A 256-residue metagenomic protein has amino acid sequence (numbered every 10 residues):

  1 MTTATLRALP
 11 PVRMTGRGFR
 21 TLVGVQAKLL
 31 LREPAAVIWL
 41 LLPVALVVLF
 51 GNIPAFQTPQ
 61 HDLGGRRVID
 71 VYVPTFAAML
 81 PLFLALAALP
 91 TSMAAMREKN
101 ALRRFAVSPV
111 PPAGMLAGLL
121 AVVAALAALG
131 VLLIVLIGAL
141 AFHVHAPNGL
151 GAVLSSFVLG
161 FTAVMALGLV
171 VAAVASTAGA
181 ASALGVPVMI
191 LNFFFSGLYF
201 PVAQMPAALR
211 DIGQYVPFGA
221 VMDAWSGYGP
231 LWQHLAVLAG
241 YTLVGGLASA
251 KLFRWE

Functional and structural regions predicted by a protein language model:
M1-T3, P43, G51-N52, S155 (+1 more regions): Alpha-helical transmembrane segments of multi-pass membrane transporters/translocases
T2-V23, A207-F218: Short, membrane-interfacial amphipathic segments enriched in basic
T15-L31, A224-W225: A short amphipathic helical element positioned immediately N-terminal to and/or at the very start of a transmembrane
R17, L30-Q57, D70-A88, A128-L129 (+2 more regions): Hydrophobic alpha-helical transmembrane segments of multi-pass membrane transport/permease proteins
A45-G51, V68-A141: Hydrophobic alpha-helical transmembrane segments of multi-pass membrane transport proteins
L49-Q57, A172-Y215: Transmembrane helix segments
D62-L63, H145, S196-G245: Membrane-interfacial helix-loop-helix junctions in multi-pass membrane proteins
P112-N192, L231-A239, L243-L247: Alpha-helical transmembrane segments and their short interhelical loops
